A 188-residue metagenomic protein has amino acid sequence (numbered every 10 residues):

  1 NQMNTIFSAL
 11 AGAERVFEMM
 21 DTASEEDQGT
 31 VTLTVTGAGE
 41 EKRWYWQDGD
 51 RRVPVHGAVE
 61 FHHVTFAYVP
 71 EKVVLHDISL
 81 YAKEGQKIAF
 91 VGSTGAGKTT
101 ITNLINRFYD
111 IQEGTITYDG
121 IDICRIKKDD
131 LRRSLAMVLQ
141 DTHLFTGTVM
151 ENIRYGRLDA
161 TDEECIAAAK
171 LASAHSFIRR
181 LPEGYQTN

Functional and structural regions predicted by a protein language model:
N1-D21: Cytosolic ends of transmembrane helices, especially the final helix of ABC transmembrane type-1 domains
A11, S24, Y109: Conserved catalytic/dimer-interface elements of ABC ATPase nucleotide-binding domains
E14, E25, E164: Acidic-residue sensor for enzyme active/binding pockets
E18, E25, R154: Conserved E/DxxT/N motif and adjacent residues on the DHp alpha2 helix of HisKA-family sensor histidine kinases
T22-E25, E183: Flexible, glycine-biased helix-capping/connector loops in cytosolic signal-transduction modules
G29, L33-N188: ABC-type nucleotide-binding domain
